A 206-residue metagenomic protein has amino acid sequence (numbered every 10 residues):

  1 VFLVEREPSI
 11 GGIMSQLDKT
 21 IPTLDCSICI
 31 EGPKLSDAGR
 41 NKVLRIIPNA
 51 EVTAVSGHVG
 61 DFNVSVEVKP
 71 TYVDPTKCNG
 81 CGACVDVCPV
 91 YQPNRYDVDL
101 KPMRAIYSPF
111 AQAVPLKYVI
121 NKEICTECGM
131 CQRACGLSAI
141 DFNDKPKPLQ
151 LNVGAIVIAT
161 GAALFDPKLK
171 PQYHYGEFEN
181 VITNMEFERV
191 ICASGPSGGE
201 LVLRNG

Functional and structural regions predicted by a protein language model:
V1-L3: N-terminal Rossmann-like FAD-binding beta1-loop-alpha1 element of flavoenzymes
E7-P33, I47-K77, D86-T126, M130-R133 (+1 more regions): Non-heme iron-sulfur electron-transfer modules
D37-R45: A structural motif corresponding to the C-terminal end of an alpha-helix and its immediate exit/capping segment
R40, Q150-N152, N205-G206: Flexible, charged surface loops at secondary-structure boundaries
I46, F187-E188, G195-G206: Rossmann-like dinucleotide-binding core of oxidoreductases
E179-C192: Central beta-strand plus flanking loop segment that forms part of the substrate or channel wall within the catalytic
